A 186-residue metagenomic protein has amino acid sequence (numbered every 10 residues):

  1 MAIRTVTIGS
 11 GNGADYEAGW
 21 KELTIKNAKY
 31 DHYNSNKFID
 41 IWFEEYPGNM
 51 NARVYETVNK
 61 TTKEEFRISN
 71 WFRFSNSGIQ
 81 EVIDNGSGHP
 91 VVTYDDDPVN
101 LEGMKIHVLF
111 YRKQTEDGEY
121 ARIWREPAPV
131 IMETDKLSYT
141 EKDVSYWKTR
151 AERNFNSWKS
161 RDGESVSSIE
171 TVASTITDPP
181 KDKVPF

Functional and structural regions predicted by a protein language model:
M1-F186: Short beta-rich binding modules
